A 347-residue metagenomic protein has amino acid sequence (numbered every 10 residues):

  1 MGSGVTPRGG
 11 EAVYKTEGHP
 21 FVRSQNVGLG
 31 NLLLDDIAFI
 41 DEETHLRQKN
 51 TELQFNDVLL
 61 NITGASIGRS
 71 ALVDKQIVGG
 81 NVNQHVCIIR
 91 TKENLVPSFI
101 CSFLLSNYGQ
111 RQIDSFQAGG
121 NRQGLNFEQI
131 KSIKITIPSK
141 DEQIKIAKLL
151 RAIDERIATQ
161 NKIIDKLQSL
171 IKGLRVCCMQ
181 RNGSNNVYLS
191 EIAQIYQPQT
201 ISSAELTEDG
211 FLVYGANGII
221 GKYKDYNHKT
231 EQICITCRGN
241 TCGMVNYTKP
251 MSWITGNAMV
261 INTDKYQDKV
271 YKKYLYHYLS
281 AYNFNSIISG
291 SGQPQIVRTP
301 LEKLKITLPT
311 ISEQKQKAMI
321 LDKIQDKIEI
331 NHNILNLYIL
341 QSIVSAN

Functional and structural regions predicted by a protein language model:
M1-F21: Extended boundary segments
M1-T6, S132, T136-I137, Q180-G215: Non-catalytic DNA-recognition/assembly elements of restriction-modification systems
E11-V13, F103-I135, H277-I306: Specificity-determining recognition surfaces
R23-S24, D35-I37, E42-L105, G215-S280 (+2 more regions): A short beta-sheet element
Q25, Q84, Q110, Q117 (+8 more regions): Glutamine-centric residue-chemistry signal
V86-P97, S115, E128-A147, C178 (+3 more regions): Proline-centric
I137-V187, E191, K305-N347: Amphipathic alpha-helical coiled-coil/heptad-repeat segments
